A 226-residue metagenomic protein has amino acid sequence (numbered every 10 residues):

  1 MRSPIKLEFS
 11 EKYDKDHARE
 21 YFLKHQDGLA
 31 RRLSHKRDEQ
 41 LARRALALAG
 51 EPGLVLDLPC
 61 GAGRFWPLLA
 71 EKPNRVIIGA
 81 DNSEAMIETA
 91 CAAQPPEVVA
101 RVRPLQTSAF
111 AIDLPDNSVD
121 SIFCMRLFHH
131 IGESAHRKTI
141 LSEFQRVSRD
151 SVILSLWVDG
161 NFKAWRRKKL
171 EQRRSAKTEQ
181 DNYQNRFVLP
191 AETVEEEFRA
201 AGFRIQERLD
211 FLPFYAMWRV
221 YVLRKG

Functional and structural regions predicted by a protein language model:
M1-A49: Conserved class I S-adenosyl-L-methionine
P59-G61: Class I SAM-dependent methyltransferase "Motif I" SAM/SAH-binding loop
R64-F110: Class I SAM-dependent methyltransferase SAM/SAH-binding core
A111-D116: Short conserved loop adjoining the S-adenosyl-L-methionine
F123: A conserved beta-strand element that flanks and buttresses the S-adenosyl-L-methionine
K138-D150: A short glycine-rich, Lys/Arg-flanked "PGG" loop and its adjoining helix->strand segment in the class I
R149-W157: Conserved beta-strand signature within the Rossmann-like core of class I S-adenosyl-L-methionine
V158-A200, Q206-L209: C-terminal alpha-helical "lid/dimerization" subdomain adjacent to the S-adenosyl-L-methionine
